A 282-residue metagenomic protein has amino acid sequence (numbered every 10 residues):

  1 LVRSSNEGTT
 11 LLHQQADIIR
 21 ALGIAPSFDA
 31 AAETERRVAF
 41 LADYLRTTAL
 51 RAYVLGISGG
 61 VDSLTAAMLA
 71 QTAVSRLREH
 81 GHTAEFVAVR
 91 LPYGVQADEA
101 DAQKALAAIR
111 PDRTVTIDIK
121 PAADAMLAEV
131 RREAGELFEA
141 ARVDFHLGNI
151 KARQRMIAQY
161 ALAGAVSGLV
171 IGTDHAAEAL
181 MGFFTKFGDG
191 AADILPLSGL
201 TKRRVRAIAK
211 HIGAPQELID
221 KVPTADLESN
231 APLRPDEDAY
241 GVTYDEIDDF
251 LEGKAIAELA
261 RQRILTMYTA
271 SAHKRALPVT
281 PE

Functional and structural regions predicted by a protein language model:
L1-L55, V61, T65-L69, G190 (+1 more regions): Peripheral terminal appendages
L11-L180: ATP-dependent adenylation/nucleotidyltransferase module used to activate substrates
A67, Q71, Q103, Y160 (+4 more regions): Predominant activation on well-ordered alpha-helical scaffold segments within soluble catalytic domains
E85, P111, D144-L147, T173-G241: Catalytic subdomain that performs nucleotidyl-dependent activation
P92, P196, P215, P223 (+1 more regions): Proline-rich low-complexity regions
I109, E129-E133, F187, I212 (+2 more regions): Alpha-helix boundary/capping residues
